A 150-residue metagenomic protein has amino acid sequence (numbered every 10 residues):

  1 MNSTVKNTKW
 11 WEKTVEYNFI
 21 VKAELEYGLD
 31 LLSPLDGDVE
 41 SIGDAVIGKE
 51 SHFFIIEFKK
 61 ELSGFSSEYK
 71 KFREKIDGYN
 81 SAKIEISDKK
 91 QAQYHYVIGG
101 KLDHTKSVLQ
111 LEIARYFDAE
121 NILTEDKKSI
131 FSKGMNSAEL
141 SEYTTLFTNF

Functional and structural regions predicted by a protein language model:
M1-P34: Acidic-basic catalytic patches of nuclease active cores, encompassing PD-(D/E)XK and other metal-cofactor nuclease
W10, S67-K70, A138: Alpha-helix boundary/N-cap detector
F19, I56, Y96-I98: Generic structural hydrophobic/aromatic packing signal, biased to beta-strands
E24, S81-I84, T145-T148: Generic surface-pattern signal
L29-S41, V46-E50: Active-site metal-binding core of divalent-cation-utilizing nuclease and nuclease-like domains
A45, F54-L62: Conserved catalytic cores of phosphodiester-cleaving nucleases, focusing on short active-site segments
K60-I122: Catalytic cores of nucleic-acid endonucleases
L102-F150: Non-catalytic C-terminal interaction segments of nucleic acid-processing enzymes
